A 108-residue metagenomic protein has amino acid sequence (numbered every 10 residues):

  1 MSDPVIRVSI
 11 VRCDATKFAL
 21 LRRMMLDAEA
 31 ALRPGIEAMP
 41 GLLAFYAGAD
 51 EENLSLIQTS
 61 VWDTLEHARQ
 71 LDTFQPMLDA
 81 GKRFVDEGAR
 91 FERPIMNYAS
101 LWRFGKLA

Functional and structural regions predicted by a protein language model:
M1-L56, D63-P76, R83, E87-A108: Short S/T/G/P-rich N-terminal loop/turn motif that feeds into the first structured element of a domain
